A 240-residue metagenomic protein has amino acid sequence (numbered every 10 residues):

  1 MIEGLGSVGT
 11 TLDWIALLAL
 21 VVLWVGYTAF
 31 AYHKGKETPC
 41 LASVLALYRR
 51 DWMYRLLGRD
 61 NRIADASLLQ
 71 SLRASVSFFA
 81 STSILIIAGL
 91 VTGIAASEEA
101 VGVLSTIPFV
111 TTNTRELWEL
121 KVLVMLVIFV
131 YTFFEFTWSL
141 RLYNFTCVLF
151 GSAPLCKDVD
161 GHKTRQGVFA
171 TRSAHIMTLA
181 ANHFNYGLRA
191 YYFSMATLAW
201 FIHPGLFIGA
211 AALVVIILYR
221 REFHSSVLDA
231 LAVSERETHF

Functional and structural regions predicted by a protein language model:
M1-G9: Short, strongly hydrophobic alpha-helical membrane anchors
I2-E3, I84-T111, W200-A210, V214-Y219: Juxtamembrane "helix exit" motif at the C-terminal ends of alpha-helical transmembrane segments in multi-pass membrane
D13-L41, S77-V91, V122-N144, Y192: Hydrophobic alpha-helical membrane-embedded segments
A31-L72: Membrane-interface amphipathic/juxtamembrane segments adjacent to transmembrane helices
S67-V91, W118, V122, L179-I208 (+1 more regions): Transmembrane alpha-helical segments and their cytosolic interface motifs in multi-pass membrane proteins
Q70, F145-S152, H175-N182: Short amphipathic alpha-helical coupling elements at transmembrane boundaries
A100-C156: Membrane-proximal helix-loop-helix units in multi-pass membrane proteins
G151-V159, R165-A174, R221-F240: Cytosolic/matrix-facing juxtamembrane and C-terminal tails of multi-pass cellular membrane proteins
